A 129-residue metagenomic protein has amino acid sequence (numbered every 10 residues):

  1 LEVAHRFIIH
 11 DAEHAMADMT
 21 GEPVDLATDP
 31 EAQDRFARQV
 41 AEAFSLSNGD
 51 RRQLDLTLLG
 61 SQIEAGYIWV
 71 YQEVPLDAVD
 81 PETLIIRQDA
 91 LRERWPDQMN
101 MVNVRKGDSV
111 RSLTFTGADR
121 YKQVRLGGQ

Functional and structural regions predicted by a protein language model:
L1-Q129: N-terminal soluble domains immediately following signal/targeting peptides that reside in extracytoplasmic
